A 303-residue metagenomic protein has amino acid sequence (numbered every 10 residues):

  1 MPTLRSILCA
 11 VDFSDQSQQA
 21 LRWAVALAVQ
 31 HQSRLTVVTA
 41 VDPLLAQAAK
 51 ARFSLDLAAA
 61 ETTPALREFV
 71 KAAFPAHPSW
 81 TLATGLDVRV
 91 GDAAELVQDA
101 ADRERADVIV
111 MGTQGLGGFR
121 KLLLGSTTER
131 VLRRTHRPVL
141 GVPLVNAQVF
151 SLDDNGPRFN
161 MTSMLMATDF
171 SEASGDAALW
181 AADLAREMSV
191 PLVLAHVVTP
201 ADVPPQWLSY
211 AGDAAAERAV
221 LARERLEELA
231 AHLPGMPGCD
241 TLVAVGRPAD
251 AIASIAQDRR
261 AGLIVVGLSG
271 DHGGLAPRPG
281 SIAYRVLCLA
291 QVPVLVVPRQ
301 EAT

Functional and structural regions predicted by a protein language model:
M1-T3, Q16, W23, F74-I109 (+4 more regions): Structural beta-alpha unit
P2-L55, R158-S209, L289, R299: Small/aliphatic-rich secondary-structure junction motif
T36-V38, G85-R89, L140, V193-A195 (+2 more regions): General small-molecule cofactor/ligand-binding pocket signal
S54-A65, A211-E224: A short acidic, glycine-rich active-site loop that binds or catalyzes chemistry on phosphate/adenosine moieties
V108-R133, V149, L263-L289, A302-T303: Glycine-rich, Arg-bearing micro-motifs that act as flexible, cationic patches
G112-T113, V139-L144, G267, V294-P298: Short beta-strand elements of ligand-binding domains
A147-M161: Intrinsically disordered, low-complexity Ser/Thr-rich linker and spacer segments in cell-wall-related proteins
